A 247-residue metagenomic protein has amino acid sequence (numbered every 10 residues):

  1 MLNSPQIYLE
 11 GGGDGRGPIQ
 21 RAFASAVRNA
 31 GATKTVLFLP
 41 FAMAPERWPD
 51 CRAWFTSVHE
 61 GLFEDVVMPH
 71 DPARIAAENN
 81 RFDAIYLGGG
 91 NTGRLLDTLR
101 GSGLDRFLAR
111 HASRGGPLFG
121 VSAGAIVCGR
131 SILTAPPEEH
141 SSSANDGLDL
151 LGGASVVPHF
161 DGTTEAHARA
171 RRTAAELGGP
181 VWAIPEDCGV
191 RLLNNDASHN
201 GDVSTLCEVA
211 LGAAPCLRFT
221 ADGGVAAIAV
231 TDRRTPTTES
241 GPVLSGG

Functional and structural regions predicted by a protein language model:
M1-A32, F38, M43-A53, L133-T134 (+1 more regions): C-terminal and late-domain segments of enzyme folds
L9, V67-M68, L87, F119-V121 (+1 more regions): General beta-strand structural signal in soluble alpha/beta enzymes
L37, A84-G88, F119-G120, S155-V156: Structural motif
L37-F38, S113: Conserved catalytic alpha/beta core of Sir2/sirtuin-type deacylases, generalized to analogous enzyme cores that bind
P45, T92-G93, A125-C128, G189-R191: Short, active-site-adjacent cap segments at secondary-structure transitions
A53-E64: Short helix-loop-beta junction
E64-P117: Flexible gly/pro-rich beta->alpha loop and the following alpha-helix that scaffold active-site loops
L96-T98, D105-G162: Class I SAM-dependent methyltransferase SAM-binding "motif I" and its flanking Rossmann-like core
